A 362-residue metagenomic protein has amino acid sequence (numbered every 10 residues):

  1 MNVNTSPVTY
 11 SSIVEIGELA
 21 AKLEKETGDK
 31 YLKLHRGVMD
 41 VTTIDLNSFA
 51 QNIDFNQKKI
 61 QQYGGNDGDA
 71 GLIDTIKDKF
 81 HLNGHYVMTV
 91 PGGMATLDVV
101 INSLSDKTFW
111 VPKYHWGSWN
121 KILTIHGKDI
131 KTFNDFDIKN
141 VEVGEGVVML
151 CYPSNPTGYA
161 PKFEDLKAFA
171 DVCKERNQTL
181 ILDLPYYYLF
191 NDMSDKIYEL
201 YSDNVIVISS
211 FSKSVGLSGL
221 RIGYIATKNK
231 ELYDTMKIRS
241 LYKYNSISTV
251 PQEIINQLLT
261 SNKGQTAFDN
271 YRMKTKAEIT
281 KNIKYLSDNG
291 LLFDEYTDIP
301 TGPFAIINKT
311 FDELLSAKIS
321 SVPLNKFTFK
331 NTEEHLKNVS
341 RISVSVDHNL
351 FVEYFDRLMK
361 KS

Functional and structural regions predicted by a protein language model:
S6-A95, V99, L259, S362: N-terminal small-domain helix-loop-helix segment of the aminotransferase-like
A21, K25, G302-R341: Conserved C-terminal alpha-helix-loop-beta "cap" of PLP-dependent enzymes that closes/shapes the active-site mouth
G37-V41, M94-T96, H115-G117, P153-P156 (+6 more regions): Short, solvent-exposed loop/turn segments at secondary-structure junctions
Q57-R176, Y187-S202, I206, H348: Conserved core of the PLP fold type I
L82, A317, T328-S362: PLP-dependent enzyme catalytic core of the Aspartate aminotransferase-like
I206-K276: Conserved core segment of the aminotransferase class I/II
N256, D269-K284, L292-K309: Conserved glycine-rich beta-strand-loop-beta hairpin in the small C-terminal domain of fold type I
